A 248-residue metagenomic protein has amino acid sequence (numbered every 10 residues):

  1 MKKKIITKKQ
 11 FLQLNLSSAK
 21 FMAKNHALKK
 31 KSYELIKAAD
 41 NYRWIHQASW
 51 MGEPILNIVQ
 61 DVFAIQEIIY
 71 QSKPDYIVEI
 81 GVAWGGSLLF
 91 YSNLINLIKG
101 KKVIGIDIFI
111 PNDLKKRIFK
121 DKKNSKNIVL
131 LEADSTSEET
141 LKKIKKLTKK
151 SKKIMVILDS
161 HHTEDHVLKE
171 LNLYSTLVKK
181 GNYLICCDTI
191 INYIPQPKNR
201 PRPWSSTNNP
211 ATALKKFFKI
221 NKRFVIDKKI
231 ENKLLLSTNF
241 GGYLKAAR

Functional and structural regions predicted by a protein language model:
M1-K29: N-terminal auxiliary segments of SAM/dcSAM-dependent transferases
L14-S17, L35-A38, I68, L147 (+1 more regions): Residues that form generic nucleotide/phosphate-binding pockets
S18-F21, H26, L35, S151 (+1 more regions): Short, flexible helical or helix-coil boundary motifs
K20-F21, D40-I45, M155, H166: Membrane-proximal envelope and lipid/glycan-remodeling enzymes
H26-Y42, F109-R117: Short, compositionally biased "basic patch" segments
S32, Y42-H46, S72, Y193-P195: A short alpha-helix capping/helix-coil boundary motif
L35-N57: Class I SAM-dependent transferase core
M51-R248: S-adenosylmethionine/decaboxylated-SAM
